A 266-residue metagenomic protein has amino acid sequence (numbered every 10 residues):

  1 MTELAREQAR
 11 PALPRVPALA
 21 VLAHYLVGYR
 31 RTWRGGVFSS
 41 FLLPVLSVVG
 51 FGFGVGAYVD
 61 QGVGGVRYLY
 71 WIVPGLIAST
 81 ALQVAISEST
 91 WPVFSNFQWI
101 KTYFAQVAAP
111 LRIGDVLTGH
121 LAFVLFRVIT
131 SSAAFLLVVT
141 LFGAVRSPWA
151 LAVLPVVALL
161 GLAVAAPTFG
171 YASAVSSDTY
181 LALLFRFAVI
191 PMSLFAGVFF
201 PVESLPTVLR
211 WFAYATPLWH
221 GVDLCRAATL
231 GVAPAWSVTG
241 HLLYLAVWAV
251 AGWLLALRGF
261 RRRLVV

Functional and structural regions predicted by a protein language model:
M1-L151, P155-V266: Hydrophobic transmembrane alpha-helices and immediately adjacent juxtamembrane helices of multi-pass inner-membrane
